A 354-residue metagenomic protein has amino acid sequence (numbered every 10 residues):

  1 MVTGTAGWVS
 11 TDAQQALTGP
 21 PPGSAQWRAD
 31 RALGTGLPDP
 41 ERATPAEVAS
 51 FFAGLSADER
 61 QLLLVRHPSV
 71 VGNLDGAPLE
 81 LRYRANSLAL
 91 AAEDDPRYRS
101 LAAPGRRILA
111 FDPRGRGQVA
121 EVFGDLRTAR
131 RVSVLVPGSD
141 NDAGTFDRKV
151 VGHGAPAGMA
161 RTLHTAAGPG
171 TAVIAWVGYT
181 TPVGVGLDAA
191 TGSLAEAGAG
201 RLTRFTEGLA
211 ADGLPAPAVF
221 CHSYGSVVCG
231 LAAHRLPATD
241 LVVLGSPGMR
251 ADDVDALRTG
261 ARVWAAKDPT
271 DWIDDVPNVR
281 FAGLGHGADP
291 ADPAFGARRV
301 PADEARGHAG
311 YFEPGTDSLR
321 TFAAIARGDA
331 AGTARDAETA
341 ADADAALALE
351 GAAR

Functional and structural regions predicted by a protein language model:
M1-G152, D336-A343, L349-A353: Flexible, membrane-associating and regulatory peripheral segments of lipid-active enzymes
F111, V136, H222, L244-G245: Short His-Asn-centered micro-motif
L126, G138-R204, G208-P215, R235-R354: Lipolytic serine-hydrolase domain surface
R131-S133, A216-A218, D240: Structural motif
S133-L135, A175, F220: Soluble periplasmic/extracytoplasmic beta-strand elements of cell-envelope proteins
F220-C229: Gly/Ala-rich beta-loop-alpha elbow adjacent to hydrolase catalytic centers
